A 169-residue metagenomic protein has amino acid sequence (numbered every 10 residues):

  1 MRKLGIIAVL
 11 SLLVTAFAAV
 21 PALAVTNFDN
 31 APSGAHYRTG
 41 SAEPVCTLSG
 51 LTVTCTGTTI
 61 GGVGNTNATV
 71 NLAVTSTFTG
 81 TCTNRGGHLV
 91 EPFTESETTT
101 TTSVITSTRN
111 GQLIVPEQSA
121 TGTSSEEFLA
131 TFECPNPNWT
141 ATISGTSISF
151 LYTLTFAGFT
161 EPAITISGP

Functional and structural regions predicted by a protein language model:
M1-A8: Bacterial N-terminal signal peptides that target proteins for export
V14-L23: C-terminal segment of classical bacterial N-terminal signal peptides
A24-P169: Mature extracytoplasmic or otherwise solvent-exposed domains
